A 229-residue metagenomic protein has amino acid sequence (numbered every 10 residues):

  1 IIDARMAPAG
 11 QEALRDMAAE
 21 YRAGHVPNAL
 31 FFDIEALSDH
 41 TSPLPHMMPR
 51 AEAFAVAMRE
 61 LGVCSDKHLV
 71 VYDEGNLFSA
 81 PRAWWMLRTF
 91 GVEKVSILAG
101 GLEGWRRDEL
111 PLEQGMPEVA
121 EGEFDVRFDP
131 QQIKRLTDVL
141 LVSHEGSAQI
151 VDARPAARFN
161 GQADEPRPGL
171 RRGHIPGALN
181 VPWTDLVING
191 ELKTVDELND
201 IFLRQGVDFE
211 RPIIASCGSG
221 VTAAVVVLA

Functional and structural regions predicted by a protein language model:
I1-A229: Cytosolic catalytic domains that perform sulfur/thiol-centered chemistry
